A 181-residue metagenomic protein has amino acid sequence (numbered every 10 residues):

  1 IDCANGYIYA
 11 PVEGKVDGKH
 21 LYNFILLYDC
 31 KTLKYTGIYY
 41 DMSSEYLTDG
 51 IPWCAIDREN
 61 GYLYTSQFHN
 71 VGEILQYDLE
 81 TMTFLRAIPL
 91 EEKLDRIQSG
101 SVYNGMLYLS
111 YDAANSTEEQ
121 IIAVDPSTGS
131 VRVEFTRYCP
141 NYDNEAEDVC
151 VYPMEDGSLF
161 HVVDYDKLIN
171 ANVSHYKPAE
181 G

Functional and structural regions predicted by a protein language model:
D2-C3, E45-I56, E92-V102, N141-P153: Repeated scaffold domains used in trafficking and secretory/extracellular systems, primarily beta-propellers
N5-G6, E59-G61, N104-M106, D156-S158: Short coil/turn segments that connect the beta-strands within blades of beta-propeller domains
Y7, G14-V16, H69, A113-A114 (+2 more regions): Residue-level signature of beta-propeller blades and closely related beta-rich strand-turn architectures in secreted
D17-L26, V71-Q76, S116-A123, L168-G181: Structural motif
D29-L33, D78-M82, D125-G129, A179: Short loop/turn segments that connect beta-strands within beta-propeller blades
K34-E45, T83-E91, S130-C139: A short beta-strand motif characteristic of beta-propeller blades
E92-P126: Loop/turn-rich, solvent-exposed surfaces of beta-rich toroidal or solenoidal domains
E147-G181: Blade-level signature of beta-propeller repeat domains, shared across WD40, Kelch, NHL, RCC1 and BNR/Asp-box propellers
